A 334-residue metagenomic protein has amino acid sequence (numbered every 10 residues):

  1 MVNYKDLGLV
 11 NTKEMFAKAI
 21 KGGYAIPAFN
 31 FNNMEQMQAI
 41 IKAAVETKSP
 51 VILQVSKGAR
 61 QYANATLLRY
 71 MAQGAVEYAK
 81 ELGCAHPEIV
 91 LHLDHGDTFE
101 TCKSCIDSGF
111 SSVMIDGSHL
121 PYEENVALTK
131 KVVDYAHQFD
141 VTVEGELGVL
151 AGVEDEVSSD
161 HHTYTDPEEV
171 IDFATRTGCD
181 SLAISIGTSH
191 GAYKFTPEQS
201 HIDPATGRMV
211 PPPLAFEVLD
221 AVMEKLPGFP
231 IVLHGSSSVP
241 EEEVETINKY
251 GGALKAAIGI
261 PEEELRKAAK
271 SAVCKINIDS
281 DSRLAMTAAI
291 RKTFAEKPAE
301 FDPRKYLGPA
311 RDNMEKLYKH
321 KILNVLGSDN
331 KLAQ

Functional and structural regions predicted by a protein language model:
M1-P27, E300-F301: Generic N-terminal amphipathic, Lys/Arg-enriched alpha-helix
N3, Y24-N32, A59-R60, K305 (+1 more regions): A short N-terminal beta->alpha junction/helix N-cap motif
V10-K21, M34-A59, T66-H86, H95-P230 (+6 more regions): Alpha/beta enzyme core
I26-N30, L91-H92, M114, I231-L233 (+2 more regions): Short catalytic-loop micro-motif centered on adjacent basic/acidic residues
L53, R60-N64, L265, C274-P298 (+1 more regions): Shared catalytic-loop signature of beta/alpha-barrel
G235-S238, I258, I278-S282: Short acidic/histidine-rich active-site segments
A289-Q334: Extended, intrinsically disordered, low-complexity segments
